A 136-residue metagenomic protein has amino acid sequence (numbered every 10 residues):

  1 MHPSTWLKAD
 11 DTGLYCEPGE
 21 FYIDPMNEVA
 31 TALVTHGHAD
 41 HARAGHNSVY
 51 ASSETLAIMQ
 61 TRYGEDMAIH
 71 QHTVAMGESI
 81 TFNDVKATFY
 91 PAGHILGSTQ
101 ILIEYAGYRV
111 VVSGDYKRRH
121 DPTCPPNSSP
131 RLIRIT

Functional and structural regions predicted by a protein language model:
S4-C16, E20-M26, T31, G37-T136: His/Asp/Glu-rich metal-coordinating catalytic cores of metallo-dependent phosphodiesterases/hydrolases acting on
